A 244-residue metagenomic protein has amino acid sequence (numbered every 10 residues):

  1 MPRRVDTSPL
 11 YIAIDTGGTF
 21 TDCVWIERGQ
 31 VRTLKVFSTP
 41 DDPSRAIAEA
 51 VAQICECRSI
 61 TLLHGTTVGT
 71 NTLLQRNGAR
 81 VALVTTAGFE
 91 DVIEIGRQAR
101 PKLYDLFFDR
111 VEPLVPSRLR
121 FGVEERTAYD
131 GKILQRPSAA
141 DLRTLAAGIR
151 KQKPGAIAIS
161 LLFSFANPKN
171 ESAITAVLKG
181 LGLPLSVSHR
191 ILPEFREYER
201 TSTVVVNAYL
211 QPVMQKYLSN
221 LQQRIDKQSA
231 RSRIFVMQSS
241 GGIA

Functional and structural regions predicted by a protein language model:
M1-A244: N-terminally biased helix-coil "hinge/interface" segments that flank
